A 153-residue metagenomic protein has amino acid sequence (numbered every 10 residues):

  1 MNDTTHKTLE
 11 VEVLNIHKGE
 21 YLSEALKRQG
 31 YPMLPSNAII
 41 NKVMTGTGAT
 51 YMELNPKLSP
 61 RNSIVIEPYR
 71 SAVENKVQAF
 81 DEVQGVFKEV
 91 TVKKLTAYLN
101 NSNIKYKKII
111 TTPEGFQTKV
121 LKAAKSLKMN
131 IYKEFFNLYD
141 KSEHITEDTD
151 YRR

Functional and structural regions predicted by a protein language model:
D3-P35, L54: Pre-Walker A adenine-sensing motif
Y31, N55-K57, Y98-N103: A general structural signal for short secondary-structure junctions and capping/turn motifs
P32-N41, P60-N62, K107: Pre-Walker A (Motif I) flank of P-loop NTPase domains
I40-Y51, R70, K141-T149, R153: Conserved helicase ATPase motor motifs in RecA-like P-loop NTPase domains
T45, A49-T91, E114-T118: Conserved Walker A/P-loop ATP-binding site and its immediately adjacent core in helicase/helicase-like ATPase domains
V65-I66, K108-T112, L138: Structural recognition of the conserved hydrophobic beta-strand(s) that form the central parallel beta-sheet of P-loop
D81-I131: Inter-Walker segment of RecA-like/P-loop motor cores
G115-R153: Signature of the SF2 helicase/ATPase Hel1-core->accessory helical subdomain module
